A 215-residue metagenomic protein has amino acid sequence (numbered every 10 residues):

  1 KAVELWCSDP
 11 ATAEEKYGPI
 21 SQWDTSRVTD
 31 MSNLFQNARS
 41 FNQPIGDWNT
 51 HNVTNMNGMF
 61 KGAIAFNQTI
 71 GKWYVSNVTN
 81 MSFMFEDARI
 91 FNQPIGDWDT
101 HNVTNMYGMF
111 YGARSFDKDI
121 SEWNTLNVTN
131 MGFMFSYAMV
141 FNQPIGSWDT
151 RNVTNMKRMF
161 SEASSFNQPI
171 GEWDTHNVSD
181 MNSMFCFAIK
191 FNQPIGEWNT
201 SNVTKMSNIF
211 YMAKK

Functional and structural regions predicted by a protein language model:
K1-K215: Negatively charged
